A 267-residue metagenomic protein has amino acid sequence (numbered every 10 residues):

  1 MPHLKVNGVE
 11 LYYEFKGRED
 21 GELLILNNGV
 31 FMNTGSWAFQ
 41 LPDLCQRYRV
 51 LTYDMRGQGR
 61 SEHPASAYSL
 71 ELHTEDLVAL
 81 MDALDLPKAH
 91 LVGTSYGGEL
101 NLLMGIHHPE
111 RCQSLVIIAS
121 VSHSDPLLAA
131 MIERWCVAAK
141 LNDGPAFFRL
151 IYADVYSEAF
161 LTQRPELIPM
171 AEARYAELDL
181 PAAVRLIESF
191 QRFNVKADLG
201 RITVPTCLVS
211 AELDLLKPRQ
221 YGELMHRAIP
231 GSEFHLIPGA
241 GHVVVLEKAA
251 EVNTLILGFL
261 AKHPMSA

Functional and structural regions predicted by a protein language model:
N7-E62: Conserved HGGG/HGGXW glycine-rich cap/lid loop of the alpha/beta-hydrolase fold
L41-C45, L51-Y96, T254: Active-site loop/oxyanion-hole signature of alpha/beta-hydrolase fold enzymes
E99-H107, C112-N142: Flexible "cap/lid" loop of the alpha/beta hydrolase fold
P126-A130, P145-G200: Conserved alpha/beta-hydrolase catalytic His-Asp/Glu region
I202, L208-S210: Short beta-strand/loop motif that positions the catalytic acidic residue of the alpha/beta-hydrolase fold
V204, P218-M225: Short alpha-helix in the alpha/beta-hydrolase fold that links the catalytic acid
E212-K217: Acidic catalytic loop of the alpha/beta-hydrolase fold
S232-A267: Catalytic active-site module of serine/aspartate enzymes centered on a nucleophile-bearing elbow/loop
